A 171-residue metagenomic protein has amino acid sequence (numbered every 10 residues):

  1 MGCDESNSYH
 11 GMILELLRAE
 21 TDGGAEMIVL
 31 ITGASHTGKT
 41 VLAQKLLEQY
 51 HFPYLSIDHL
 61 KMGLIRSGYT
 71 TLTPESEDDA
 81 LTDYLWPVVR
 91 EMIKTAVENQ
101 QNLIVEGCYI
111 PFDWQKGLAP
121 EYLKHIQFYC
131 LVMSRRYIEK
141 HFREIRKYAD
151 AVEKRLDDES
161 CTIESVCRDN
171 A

Functional and structural regions predicted by a protein language model:
Y9-E26: Short, Lys/Arg-enriched N-terminal segments with co-localized hydrophobic residues within the first ~10-30 amino acids
I31: Hydrophobic anchor at the beta1->P-loop junction of P-loop NTPases
S35: The conserved Walker
G38: Conserved glycine(s) of the Walker
V41: Conserved Walker
Q44, E48-Y84, V88: Conserved substrate/cofactor phosphate-moiety recognition/catalytic segment in nucleotide-dependent phosphotransferases
L81-L123, C130: Glycine-rich phosphate-binding loop used to anchor ATP phosphates in small-molecule kinases, encompassing both
I126-N170: A glycine- and Lys/Arg-enriched "phosphate-lid" helix/loop adjacent to the NTP-binding pocket of small-molecule kinases
